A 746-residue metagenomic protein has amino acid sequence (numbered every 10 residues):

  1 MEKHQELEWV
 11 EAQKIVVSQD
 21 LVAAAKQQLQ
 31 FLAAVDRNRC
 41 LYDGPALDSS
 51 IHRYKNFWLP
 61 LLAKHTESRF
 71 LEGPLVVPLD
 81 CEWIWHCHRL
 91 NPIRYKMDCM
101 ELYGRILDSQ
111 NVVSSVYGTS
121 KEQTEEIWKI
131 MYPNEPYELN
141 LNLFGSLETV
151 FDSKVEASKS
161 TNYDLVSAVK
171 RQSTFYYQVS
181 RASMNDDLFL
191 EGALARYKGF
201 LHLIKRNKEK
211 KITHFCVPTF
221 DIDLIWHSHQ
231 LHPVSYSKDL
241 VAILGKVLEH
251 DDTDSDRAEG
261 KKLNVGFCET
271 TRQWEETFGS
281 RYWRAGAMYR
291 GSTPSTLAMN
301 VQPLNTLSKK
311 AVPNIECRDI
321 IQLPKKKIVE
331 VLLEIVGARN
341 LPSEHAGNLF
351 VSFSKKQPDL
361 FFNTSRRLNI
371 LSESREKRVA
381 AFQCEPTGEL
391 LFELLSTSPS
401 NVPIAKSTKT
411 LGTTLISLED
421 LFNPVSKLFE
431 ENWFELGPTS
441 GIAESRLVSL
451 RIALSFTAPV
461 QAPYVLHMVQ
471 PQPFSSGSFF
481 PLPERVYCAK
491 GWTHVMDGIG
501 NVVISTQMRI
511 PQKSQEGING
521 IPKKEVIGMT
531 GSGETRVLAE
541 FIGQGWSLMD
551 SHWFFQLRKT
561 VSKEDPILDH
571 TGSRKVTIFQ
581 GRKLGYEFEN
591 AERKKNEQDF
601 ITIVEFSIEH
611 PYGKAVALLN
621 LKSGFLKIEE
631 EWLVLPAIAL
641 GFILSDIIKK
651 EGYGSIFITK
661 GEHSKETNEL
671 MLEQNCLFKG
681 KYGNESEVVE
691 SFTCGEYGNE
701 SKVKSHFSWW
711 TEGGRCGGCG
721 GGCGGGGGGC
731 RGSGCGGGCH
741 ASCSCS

Functional and structural regions predicted by a protein language model:
E2-A311, S746: Core of folded catalytic or high-affinity ligand/protein-binding domains in predominantly eukaryotic proteins
E2-V17, G145, T149-A168, S445-L447 (+2 more regions): Long, low-complexity, serine/proline/glycine-rich intrinsically disordered regulatory regions that flank/link signaling
F70-E72, N185, K210-T213, E316-I321 (+2 more regions): Eukaryotic intrinsically disordered and solvent-exposed regulatory patches
E82, D223, G245, I328-L332 (+3 more regions): Beta-strand-rich binding-surface signature of beta-sandwich/beta-barrel folds used to engage anionic ligands
M299-F350, A381-Q383, W492, S708 (+3 more regions): C2/C2-like lipid-binding beta-sandwich modules
L304, A311-Q322, A338-N340, E385-T387 (+2 more regions): C2-type phospholipid-binding modules
L341-G441, G528-G531, V537-L635, A639-K649 (+3 more regions): Peripheral membrane lipid-binding modules
V688-S746: Intrinsically disordered, low-complexity segments
